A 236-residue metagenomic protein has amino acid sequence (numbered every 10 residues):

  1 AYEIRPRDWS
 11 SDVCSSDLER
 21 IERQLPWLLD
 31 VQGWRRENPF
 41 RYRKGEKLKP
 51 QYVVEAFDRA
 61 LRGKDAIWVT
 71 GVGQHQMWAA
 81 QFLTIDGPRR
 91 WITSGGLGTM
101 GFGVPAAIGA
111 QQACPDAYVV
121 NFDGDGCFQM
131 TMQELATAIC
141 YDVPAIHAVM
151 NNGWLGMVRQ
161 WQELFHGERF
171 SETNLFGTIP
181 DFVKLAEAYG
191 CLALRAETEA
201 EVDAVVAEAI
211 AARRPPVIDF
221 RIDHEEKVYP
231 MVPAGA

Functional and structural regions predicted by a protein language model:
A1-V13: Single conserved hydrophobic/aromatic residue that forms the stacking wall/gate of nucleotide- or nucleobase-binding
S11-D12, W78-A236: Thiamine diphosphate
S11-W27, V206: Glycine-rich, acidic loop regions that bind phosphate or pyrophosphate groups
E19-R23, G71-V72, D219-R221: Short coil/turn segments at secondary-structure boundaries
L25-A110, P230: Active-site diphosphate/adenylate-binding microenvironment
